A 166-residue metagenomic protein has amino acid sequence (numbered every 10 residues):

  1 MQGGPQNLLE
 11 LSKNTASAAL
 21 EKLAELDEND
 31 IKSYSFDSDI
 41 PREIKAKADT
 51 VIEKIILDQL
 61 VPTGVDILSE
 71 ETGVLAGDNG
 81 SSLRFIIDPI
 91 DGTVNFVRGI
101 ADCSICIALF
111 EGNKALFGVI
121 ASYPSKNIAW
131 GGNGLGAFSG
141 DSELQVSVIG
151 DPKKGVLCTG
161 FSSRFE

Functional and structural regions predicted by a protein language model:
M1-I90: N-terminal subdomain of lithium-sensitive/metallo-dependent phosphomonoesterases centered on the IMPase/IPPase/PAP
T63, A101-C103, K153-G155: A generic structural signal for short beta-strands and their flanking turns/coil linkers
L68, I86, S104, W130 (+1 more regions): Conserved beta-strand segments that form the floor/walls of ligand-binding pockets within enzyme and binding domains
E71-G73, I90-T93, D141, F161: Short, well-ordered turn and helix-capping elements at secondary-structure junctions
L75-G77, V94-V97, I128: Conserved protein kinase catalytic core
S81-Y123: Glycine-rich active-site/cofactor-binding loop and its immediate structural neighborhood
A108-E166: Acidic beta-strand-loop-alpha-helix segment within the catalytic core of divalent metal-dependent phosphate-processing
